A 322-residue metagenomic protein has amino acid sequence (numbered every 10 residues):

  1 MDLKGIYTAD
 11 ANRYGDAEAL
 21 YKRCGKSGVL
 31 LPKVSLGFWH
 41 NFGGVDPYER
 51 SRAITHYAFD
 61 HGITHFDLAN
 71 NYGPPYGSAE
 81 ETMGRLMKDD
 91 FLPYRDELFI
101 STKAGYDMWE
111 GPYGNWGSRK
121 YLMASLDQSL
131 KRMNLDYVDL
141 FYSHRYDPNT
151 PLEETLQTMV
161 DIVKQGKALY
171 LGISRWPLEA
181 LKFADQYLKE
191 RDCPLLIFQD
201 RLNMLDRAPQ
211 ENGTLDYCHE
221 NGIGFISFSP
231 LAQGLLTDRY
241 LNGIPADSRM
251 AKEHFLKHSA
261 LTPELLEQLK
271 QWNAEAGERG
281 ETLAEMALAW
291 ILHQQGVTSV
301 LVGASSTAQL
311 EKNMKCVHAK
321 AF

Functional and structural regions predicted by a protein language model:
M1-L98, K164: N-terminal binding-site loop/beta-alpha segment at the start of enzyme catalytic domains that lines or forms
D2-E18, T150-F322: Beta/alpha (TIM)-barrel catalytic core signal, keyed to glycine-rich beta->alpha loops juxtaposed to Asp/Glu that bind
C24, L36, S51, A58 (+13 more regions): Conserved, mostly hydrophobic/aromatic
G25-G43, S101-G114, Y137, Y142: N-terminal small/glycine-rich loop or linker at the start of catalytic domains across soluble metabolic enzymes
F38, L68-N70, L98, T102-A104 (+5 more regions): A cross-domain feature marking catalytic cores of carbohydrate-active enzymes and several ubiquitous metabolic/repair
V45-F59, G117-M133, L181-D185: Short, acidic/polar
D46-R50, S78, T82, Y113-Y121 (+2 more regions): Alpha-helix N-cap and loop-to-helix initiation/capping positions
E110-Y142, R201-R207: Active-site gating/metal-coordination segments in enzymes
